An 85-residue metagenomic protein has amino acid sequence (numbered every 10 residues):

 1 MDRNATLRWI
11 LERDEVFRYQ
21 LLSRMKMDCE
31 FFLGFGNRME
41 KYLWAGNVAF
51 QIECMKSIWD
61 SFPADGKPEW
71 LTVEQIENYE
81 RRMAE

Functional and structural regions predicted by a protein language model:
M1-R3, R13, M27, G46: Intrinsic-disorder/low-complexity regions
M1-R8, Y79-E85: Short intrinsically disordered terminal tails
N4-S23, N37: Short, charge/polar-rich alpha-helical segments
E15, N78-Y79: Intrinsically disordered, low-complexity regions enriched in serine, threonine, proline and polar/charged residues
Y19-E74: Acidic, low-complexity, intrinsically disordered interaction modules
